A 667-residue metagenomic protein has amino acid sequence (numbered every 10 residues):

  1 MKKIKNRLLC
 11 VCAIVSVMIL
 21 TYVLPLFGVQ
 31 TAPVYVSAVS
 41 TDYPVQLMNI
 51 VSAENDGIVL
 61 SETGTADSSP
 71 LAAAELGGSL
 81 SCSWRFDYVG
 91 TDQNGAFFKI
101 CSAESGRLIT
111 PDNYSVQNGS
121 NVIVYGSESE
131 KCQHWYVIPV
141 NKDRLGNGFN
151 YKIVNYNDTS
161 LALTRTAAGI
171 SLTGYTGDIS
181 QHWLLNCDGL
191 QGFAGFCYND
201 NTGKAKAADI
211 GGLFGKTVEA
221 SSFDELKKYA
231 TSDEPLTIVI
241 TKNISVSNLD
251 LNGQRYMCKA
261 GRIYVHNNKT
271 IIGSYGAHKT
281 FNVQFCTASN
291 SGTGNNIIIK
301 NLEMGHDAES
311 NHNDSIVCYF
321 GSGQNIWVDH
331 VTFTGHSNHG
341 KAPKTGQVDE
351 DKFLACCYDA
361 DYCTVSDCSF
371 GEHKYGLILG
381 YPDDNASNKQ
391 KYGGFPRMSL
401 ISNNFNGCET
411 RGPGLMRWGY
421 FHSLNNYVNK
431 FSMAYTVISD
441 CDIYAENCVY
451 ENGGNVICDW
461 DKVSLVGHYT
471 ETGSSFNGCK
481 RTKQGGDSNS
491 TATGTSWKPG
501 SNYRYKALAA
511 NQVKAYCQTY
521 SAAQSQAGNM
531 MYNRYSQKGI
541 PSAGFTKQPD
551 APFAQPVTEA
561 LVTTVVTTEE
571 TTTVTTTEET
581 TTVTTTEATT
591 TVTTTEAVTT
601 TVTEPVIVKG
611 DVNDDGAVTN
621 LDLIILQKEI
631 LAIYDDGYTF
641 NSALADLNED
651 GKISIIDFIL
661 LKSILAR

Functional and structural regions predicted by a protein language model:
Y22-V39: Sec-dependent signal peptide cleavage junction
V23-G28, T564, E569, T573-R667: Cellulosome-associated attachment modules in secreted, modular CAZymes
S37-C187: Lectin-like carbohydrate-binding module/patch detector with strong preference for beta-trefoil
L190-V239: Acidic Gly/Asp/Thr-rich repetitive segments characteristic of extracellular carbohydrate-active and adhesion proteins
K227-E234, S247-I272, H278-N301, H306-Q324 (+1 more regions): Extracellular beta-strand-rich solenoid/capping regions of secreted or surface-exposed proteins that bind or remodel
G253-A260, N282-N290, S310-F320, K341-C357 (+4 more regions): Extracellular beta-strand/beta-solenoid scaffold signature
N267-G273, A277, N295-H306, S322-N338 (+6 more regions): Right-handed parallel beta-helix
L415-R417, H422-V566: Extracellular beta-rich repeat passengers
